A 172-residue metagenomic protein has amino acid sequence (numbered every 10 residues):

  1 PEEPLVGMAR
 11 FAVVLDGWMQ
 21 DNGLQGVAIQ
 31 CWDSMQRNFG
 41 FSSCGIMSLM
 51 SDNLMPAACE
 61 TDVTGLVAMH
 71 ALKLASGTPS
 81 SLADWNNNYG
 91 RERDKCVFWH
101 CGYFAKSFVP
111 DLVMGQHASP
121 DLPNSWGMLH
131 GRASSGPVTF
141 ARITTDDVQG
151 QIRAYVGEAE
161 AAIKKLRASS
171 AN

Functional and structural regions predicted by a protein language model:
P1-E3: N-terminal leader/propeptide and maturation segments of large enzyme subunits in energy/redox metabolism and hydrolases
G7-N172: Anaerobic metallocofactor- and corrinoid-dependent redox/one-carbon enzyme cores, especially those from methanogenesis
